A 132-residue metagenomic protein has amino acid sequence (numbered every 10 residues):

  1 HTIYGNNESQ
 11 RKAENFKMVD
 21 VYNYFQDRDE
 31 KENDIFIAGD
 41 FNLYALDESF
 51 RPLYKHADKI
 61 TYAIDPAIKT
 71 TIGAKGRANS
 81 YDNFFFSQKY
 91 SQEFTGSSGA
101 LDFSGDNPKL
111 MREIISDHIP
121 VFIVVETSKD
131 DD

Functional and structural regions predicted by a protein language model:
H1-K17: Metal-dependent phosphoester/phosphodiester hydrolase catalytic core
T2, G39-F41: Active-site metal-binding loops of divalent metal-dependent hydrolases
K12-R28: Divalent metal-dependent phosphoesterase catalytic cores across multiple superfamilies
N23-F36, L43-D132: Metal-dependent phosphoester-hydrolase catalytic domains
